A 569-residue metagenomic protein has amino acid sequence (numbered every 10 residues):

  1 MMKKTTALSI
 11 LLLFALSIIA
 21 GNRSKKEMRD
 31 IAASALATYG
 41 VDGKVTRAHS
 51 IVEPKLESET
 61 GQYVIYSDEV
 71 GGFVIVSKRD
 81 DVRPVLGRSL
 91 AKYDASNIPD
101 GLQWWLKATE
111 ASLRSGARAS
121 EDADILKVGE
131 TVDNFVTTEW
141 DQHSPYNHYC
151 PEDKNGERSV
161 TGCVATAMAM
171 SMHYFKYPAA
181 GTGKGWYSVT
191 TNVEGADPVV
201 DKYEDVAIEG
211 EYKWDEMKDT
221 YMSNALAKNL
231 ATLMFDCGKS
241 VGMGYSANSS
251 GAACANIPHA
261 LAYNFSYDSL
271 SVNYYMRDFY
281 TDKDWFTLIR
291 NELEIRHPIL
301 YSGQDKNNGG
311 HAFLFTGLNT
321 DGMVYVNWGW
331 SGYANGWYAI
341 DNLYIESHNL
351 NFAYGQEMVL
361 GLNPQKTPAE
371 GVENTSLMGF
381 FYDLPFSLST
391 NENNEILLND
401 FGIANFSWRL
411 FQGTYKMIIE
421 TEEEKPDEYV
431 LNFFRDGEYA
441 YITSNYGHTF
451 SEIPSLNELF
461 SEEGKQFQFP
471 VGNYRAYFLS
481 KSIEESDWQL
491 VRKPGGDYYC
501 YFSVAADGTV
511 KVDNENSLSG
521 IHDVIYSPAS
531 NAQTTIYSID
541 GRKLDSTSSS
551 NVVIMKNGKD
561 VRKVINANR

Functional and structural regions predicted by a protein language model:
K3-K4, V553-R569: C-terminal tail/sorting-segment detector
G21-E57: Short, non-transmembrane alpha-helical segments in secretory-pathway proteins
H49-V70, H259, Y263-N327: Active-site-adjacent substructure of cysteine-protease-like catalytic cores
V85-S250: Active-site-adjacent structural segments surrounding the nucleophilic cysteine of cysteine proteases and isopeptidases
E346-A404: Short, compositionally biased P/S/T/A/G/V-rich stretches that sit at domain boundaries
G355-F380, T509-K543: Residue-level detector of functionally pivotal "anchor" positions at catalytic/ligand-binding pockets or at interdomain
G472-F478, N551-I554: A short tyrosine-centered beta-strand micro-motif
I483-S517: Short beta-strand elements
